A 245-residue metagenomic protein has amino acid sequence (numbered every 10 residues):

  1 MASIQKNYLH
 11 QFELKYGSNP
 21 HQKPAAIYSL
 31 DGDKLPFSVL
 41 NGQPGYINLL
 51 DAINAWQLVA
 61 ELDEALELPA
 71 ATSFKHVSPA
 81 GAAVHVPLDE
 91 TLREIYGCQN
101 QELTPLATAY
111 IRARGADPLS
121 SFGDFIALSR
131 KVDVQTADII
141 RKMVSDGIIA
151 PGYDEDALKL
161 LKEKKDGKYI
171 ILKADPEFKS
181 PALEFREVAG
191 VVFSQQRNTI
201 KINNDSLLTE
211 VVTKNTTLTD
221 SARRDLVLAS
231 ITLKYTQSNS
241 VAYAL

Functional and structural regions predicted by a protein language model:
M1-N204, A222-S240: Active-site loops and adjacent core secondary-structure elements that bind or stabilize anionic groups
L207-T213: Bateman (tandem CBS) regulatory domains
N215-S221: Active-site/ligand-binding-proximal alpha/beta "capping" segment
A244-L245: A glycine-centered beta-loop-beta connector
